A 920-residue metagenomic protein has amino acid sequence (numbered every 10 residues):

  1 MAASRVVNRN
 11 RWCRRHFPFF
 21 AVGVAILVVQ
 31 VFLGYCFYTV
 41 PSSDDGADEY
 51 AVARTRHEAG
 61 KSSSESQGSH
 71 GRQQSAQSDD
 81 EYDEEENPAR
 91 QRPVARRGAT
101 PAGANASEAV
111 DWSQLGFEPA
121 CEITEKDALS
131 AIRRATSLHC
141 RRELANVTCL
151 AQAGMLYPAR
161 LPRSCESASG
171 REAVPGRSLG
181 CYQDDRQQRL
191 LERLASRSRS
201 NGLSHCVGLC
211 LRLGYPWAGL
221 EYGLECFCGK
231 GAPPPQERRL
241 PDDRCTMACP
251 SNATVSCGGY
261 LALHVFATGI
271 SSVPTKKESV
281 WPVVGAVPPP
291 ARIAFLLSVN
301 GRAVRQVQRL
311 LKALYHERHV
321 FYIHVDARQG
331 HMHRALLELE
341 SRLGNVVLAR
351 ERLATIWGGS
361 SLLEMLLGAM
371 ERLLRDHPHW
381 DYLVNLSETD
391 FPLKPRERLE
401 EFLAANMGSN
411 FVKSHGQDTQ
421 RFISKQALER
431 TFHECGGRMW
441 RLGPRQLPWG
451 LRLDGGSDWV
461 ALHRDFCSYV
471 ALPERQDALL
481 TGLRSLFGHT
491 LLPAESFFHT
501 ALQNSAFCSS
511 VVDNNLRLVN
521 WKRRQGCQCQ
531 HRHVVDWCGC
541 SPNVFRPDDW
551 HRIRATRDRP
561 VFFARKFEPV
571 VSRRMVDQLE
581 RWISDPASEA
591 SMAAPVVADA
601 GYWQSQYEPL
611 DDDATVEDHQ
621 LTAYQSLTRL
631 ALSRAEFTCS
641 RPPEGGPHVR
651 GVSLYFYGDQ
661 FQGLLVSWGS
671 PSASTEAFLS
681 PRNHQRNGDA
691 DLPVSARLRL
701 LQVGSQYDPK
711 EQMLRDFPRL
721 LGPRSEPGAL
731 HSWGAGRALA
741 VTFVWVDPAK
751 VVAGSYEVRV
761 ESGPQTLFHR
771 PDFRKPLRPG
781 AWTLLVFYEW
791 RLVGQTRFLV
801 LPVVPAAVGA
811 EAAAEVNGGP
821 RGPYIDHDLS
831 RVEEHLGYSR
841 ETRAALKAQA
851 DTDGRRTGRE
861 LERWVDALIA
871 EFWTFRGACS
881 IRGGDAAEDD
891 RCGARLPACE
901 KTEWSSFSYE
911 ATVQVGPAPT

Functional and structural regions predicted by a protein language model:
A2-K61: N-terminal signal-anchor transmembrane helix specifying type II single-pass membrane topology of secretory-pathway
G103-W281: Peripheral, non-catalytic regulatory segments
P234-Q236, E371-F422, W790-V793: GT-A fold catalytic core of metal-dependent nucleotide-sugar glycosyltransferases, centered on the diacidic
A313, E317-R350: Acidic donor-binding segment of Leloir-type glycosyltransferases
L339-D381: Active-site-proximal specificity loops/subdomain of glycosyltransferases
M407, H415, T419-R552: Catalytic core and acceptor-binding pocket of nucleotide-sugar-dependent glycosyltransferases
L486-A677, G916: C-terminal catalytic/acceptor-binding lobe
F678-Y788, L792-T920: Contiguous segments within soluble domain cores/interaction surfaces
